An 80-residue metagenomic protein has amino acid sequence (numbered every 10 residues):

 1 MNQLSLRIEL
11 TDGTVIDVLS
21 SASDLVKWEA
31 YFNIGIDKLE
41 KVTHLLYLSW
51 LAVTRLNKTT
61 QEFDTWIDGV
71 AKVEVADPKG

Functional and structural regions predicted by a protein language model:
M1-V18, A22-G80: Charged interaction scaffolds used for protein-protein
